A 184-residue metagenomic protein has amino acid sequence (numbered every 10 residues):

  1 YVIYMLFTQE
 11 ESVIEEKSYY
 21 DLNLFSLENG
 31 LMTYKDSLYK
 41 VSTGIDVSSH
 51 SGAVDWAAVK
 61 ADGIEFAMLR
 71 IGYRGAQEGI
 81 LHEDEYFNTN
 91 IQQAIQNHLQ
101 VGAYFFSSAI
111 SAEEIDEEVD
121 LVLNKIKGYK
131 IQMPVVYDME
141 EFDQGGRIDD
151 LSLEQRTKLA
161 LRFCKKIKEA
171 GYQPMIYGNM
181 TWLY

Functional and structural regions predicted by a protein language model:
Y1-T8: Hydrophobic membrane-insertion alpha-helices, especially the h-region of bacterial N-terminal signal peptides
Y4, E16-K17, L22, L31 (+5 more regions): Generic intrinsically disordered, low-complexity segments enriched for polar/acidic and small residues
F7, S26-M32, H98, L159-C164: A broad, low-specificity signal for short, low-complexity segments enriched in glycine/proline and polar/charged
S12-T43: N-terminal low-complexity, Pro/Thr/Ser-rich intrinsically disordered segments that act as propeptides or flexible
F25-G30, S49, E117-L121, G178-M180: Short amphipathic alpha-helical surface micro-motifs
L31-M32, V54, Y184: A generic local structural motif
S37, V41-R162, K168-A170: Substrate-binding cleft of extracellular glycoside hydrolase catalytic domains
I167-Y184: Aromatic-lined carbohydrate-recognition surfaces of secreted/lumenal glycan-active proteins
